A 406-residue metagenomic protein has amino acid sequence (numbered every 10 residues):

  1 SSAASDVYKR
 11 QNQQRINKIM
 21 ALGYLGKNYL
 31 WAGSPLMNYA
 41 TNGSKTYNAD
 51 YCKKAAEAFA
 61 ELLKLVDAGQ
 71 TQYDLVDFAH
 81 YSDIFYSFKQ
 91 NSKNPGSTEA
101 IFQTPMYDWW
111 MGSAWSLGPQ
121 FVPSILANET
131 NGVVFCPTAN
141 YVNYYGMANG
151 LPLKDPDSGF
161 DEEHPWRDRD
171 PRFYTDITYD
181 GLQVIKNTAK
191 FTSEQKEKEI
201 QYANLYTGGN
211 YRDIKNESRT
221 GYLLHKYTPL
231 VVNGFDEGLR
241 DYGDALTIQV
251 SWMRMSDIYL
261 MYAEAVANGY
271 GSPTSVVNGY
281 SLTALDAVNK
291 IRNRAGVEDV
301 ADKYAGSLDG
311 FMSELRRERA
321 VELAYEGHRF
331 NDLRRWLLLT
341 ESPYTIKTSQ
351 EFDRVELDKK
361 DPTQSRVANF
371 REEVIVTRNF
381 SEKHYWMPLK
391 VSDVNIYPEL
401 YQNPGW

Functional and structural regions predicted by a protein language model:
S1-P119, N149-W406: Acidic/polar-rich alpha-helix caps and helix-coil junctions
W110-A139, E326: Acidic-aromatic pocket-rim loops
V134-P156: Conserved short secondary-structure elements within globular domains
